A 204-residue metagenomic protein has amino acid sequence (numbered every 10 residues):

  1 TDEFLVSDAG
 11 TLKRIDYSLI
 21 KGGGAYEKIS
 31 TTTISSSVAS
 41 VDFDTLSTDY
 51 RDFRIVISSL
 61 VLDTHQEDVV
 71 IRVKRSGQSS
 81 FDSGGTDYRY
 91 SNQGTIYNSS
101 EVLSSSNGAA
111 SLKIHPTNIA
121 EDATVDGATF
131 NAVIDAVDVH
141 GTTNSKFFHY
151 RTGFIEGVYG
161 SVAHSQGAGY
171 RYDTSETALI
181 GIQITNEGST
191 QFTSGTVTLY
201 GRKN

Functional and structural regions predicted by a protein language model:
D2-N204: Surface-exposed molecular-recognition determinants
